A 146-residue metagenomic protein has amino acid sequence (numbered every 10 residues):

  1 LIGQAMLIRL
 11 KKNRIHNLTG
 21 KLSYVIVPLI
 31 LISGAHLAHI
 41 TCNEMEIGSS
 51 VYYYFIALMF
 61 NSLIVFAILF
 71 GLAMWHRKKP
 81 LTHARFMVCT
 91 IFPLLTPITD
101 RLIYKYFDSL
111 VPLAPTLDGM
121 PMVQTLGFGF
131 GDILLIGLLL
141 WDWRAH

Functional and structural regions predicted by a protein language model:
L1-H146: Alpha-helical membrane insertion/targeting regions
